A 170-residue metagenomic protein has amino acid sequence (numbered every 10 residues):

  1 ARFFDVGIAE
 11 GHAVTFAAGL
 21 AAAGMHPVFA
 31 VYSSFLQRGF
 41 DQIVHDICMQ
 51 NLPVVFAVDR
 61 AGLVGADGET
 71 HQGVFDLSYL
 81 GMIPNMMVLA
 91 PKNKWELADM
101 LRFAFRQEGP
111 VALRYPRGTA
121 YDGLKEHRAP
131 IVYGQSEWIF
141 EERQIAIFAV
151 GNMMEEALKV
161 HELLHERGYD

Functional and structural regions predicted by a protein language model:
R2, S78-M82, E156-D170: Short helix-loop-beta junction
R2-I8: Short, contiguous acidic/charged loop-to-helix segments that flank catalytic cores in large enzymes
I8-H12, A18-E142, A146, E155: Conserved thiamine diphosphate
A146-G151, L163, R167: C-terminal transmembrane helical bundles of large multi-pass transporters and their helix-start/helix-kink determinants
